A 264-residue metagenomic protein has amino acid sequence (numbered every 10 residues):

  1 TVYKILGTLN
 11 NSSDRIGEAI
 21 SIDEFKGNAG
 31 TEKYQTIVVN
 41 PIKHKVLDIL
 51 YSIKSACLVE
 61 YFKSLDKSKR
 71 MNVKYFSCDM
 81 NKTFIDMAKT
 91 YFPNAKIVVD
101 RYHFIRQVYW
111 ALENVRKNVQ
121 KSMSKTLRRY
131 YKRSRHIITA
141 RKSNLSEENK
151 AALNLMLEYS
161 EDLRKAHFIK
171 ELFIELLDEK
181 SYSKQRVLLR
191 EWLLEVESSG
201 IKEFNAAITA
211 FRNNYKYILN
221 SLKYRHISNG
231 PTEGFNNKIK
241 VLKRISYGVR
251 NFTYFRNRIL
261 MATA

Functional and structural regions predicted by a protein language model:
T1: Residues in the helix-turn-helix
K4-G17, N28, V115, A262-T263: Short, basic alpha-helical nucleic acid-contact segments in DNA-binding proteins and DNA transaction factors
L6, T31, I42-H44, L50-Y51 (+3 more regions): Acidic/histidine-rich catalytic cores and adjacent linkers of DNA breakage/strand-transfer/modification proteins
T8, S64-L65: A generic secondary-structure signal
R15-A29, I37-V39: Two-metal-ion RNase H-like nuclease active-site motif
E24-K26, K54, M80: Short, flexible loop/turn elements at secondary-structure junctions
Q35-I37, Y109-Q120: Short, surface-exposed amphipathic charged segments that create phosphate/polyanion-binding patches used for binding
S55-K63: Structural motif
